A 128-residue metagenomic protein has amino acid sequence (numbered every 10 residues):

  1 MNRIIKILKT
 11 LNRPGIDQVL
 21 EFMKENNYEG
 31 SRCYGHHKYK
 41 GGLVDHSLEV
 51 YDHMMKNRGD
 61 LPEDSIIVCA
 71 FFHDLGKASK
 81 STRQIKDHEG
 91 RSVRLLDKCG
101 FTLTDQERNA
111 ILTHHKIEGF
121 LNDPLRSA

Functional and structural regions predicted by a protein language model:
M1-A128: Metal-dependent phosphohydrolase cores
